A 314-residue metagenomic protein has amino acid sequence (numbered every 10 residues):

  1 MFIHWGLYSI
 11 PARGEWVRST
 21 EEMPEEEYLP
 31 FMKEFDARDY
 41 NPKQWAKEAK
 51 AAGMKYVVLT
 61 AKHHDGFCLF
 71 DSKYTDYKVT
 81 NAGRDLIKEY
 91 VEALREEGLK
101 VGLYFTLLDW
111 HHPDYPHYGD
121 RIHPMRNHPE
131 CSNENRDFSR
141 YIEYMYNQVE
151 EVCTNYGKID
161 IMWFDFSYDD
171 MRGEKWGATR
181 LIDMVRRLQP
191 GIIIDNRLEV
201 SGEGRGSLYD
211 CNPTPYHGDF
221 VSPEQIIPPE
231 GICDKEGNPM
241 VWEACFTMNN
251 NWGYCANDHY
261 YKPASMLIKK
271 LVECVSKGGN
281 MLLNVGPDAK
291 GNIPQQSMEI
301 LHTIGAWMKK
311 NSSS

Functional and structural regions predicted by a protein language model:
F2-S314: Mature catalytic domains of secreted/periplasmic carbohydrate-active enzymes
